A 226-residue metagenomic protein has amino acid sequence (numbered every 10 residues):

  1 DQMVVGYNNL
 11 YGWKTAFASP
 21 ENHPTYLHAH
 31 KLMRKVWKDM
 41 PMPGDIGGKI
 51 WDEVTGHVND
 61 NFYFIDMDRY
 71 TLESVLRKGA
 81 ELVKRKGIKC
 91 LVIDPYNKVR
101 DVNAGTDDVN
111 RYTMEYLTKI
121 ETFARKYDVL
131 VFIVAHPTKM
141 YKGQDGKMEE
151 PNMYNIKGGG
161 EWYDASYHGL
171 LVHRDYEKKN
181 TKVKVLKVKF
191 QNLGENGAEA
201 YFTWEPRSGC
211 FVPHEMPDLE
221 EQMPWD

Functional and structural regions predicted by a protein language model:
D1-V4: Motif I (Walker A/P-loop) of helicase-class P-loop NTPases
L10-G87, D101, A198-Y201: Cytosolic-facing regulatory segments adjacent to core modules
F17, V92-I93, V129-H136: Structural recognition of the conserved hydrophobic beta-strand(s) that form the central parallel beta-sheet of P-loop
P20, H136, R174: Cofactor-binding loop segments of dinucleotide-utilizing enzymes, especially the Rossmann-like FAD- and NAD(P)+-binding
D39-P43, Y63-R69, R100-M114, Q144-Y154: Flexible beta-alpha connector loops of hexameric P-loop NTPases
L72-L91, G105, K119-Y127, K139-D226: C-terminal regions of RecA-like/P-loop NTPase motor modules
Y96: Conserved Walker B
